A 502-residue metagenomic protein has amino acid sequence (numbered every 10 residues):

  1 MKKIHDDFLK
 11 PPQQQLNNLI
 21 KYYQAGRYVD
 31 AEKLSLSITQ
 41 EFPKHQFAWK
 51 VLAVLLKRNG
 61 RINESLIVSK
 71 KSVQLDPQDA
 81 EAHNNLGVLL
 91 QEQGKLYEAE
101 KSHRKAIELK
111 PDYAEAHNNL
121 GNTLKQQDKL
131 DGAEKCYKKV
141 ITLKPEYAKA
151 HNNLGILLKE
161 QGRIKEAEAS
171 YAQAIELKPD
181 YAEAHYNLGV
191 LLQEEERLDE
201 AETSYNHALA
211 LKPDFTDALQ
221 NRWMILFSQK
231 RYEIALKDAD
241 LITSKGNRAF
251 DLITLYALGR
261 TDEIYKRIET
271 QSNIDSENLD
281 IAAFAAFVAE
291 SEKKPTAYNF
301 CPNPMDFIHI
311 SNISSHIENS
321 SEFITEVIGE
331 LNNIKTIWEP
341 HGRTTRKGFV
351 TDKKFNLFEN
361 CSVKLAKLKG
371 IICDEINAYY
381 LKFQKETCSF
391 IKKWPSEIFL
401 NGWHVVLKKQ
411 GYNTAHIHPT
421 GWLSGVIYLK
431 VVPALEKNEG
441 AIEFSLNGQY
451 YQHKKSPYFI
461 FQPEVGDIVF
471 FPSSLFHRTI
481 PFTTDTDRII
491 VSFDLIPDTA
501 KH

Functional and structural regions predicted by a protein language model:
I20, F47-K57, E81-Q91, E115-Q126 (+3 more regions): Conserved alpha-helical positions within TPR/SEL1-like repeat arrays
E41, L75, L109, L143 (+4 more regions): Structural marker of alpha-solenoid helical repeat scaffolds
H45, D79, Y113, Y147 (+4 more regions): Residue-level recognition of tetratricopeptide repeat
A297-I391, Y412: Non-heme Fe(II)/2-oxoglutarate
F358-E359, V363-C373, N377-F470, L475 (+2 more regions): Catalytic core of non-heme Fe(II) oxygenases with the double-stranded beta-helix
